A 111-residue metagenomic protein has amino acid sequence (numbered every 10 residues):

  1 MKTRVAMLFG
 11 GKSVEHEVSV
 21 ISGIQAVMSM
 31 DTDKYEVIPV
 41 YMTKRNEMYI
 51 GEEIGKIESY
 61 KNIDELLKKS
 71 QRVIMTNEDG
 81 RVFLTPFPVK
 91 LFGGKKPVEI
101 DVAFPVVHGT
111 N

Functional and structural regions predicted by a protein language model:
M1-N111: ATP-binding N-terminal substructure of ATP-dependent carboxylate-amine bond-forming enzymes
